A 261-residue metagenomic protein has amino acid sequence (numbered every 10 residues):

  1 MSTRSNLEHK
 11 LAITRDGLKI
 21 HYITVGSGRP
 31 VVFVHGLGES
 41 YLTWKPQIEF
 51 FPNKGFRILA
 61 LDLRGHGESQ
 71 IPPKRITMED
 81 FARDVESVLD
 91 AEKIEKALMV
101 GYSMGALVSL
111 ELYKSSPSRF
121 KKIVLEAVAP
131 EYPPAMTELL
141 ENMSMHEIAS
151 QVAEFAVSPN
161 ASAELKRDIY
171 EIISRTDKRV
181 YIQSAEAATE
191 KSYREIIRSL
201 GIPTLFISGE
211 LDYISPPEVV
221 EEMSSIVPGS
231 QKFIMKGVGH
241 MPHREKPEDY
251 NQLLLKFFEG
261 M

Functional and structural regions predicted by a protein language model:
M1-V31, N53-F56, R175, F258-M261: Alpha/beta-hydrolase fold catalytic core
L18-Q70: Conserved HGGG/HGGXW glycine-rich cap/lid loop of the alpha/beta-hydrolase fold
D80-A97: Conserved acidic catalytic loop of the alpha/beta-hydrolase fold
L107-S150: Flexible "cap/lid" loop of the alpha/beta hydrolase fold
S144-S199: Conserved alpha/beta-hydrolase catalytic His-Asp/Glu region
L200, F206-S208: Short beta-strand/loop motif that positions the catalytic acidic residue of the alpha/beta-hydrolase fold
L211-S215: Acidic catalytic loop of the alpha/beta-hydrolase fold
S230, K236-M261: Catalytic active-site module of serine/aspartate enzymes centered on a nucleophile-bearing elbow/loop
